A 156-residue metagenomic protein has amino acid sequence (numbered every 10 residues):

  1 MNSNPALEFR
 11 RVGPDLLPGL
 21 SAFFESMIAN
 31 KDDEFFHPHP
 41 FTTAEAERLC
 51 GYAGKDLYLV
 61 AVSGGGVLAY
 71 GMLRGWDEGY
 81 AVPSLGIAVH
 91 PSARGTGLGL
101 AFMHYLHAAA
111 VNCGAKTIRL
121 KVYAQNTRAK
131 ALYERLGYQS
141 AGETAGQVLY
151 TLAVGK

Functional and structural regions predicted by a protein language model:
M1-S3: Short acidic N-proximal helix/loop "leader" segments that mark the beginning of a domain or an inter-domain linker
A6-E8: Extreme N-terminal starter segment of soluble prokaryotic enzymes
R11-D15, A22-H90, A109, G155: Acetyl-CoA-dependent GNAT
V60, R94, Y105, R128-A129 (+1 more regions): Catalytic cores of nucleotide-enabled group-transfer and carboxylate-activating enzymes in metabolic and assembly-line
V82, M103, A110-K121: Conserved GNAT acetyl-CoA-binding A-motif
G86-R94, V122-Y123: A short, internal acetyl-CoA/4′-phosphopantetheine-binding micro-motif in the GNAT/acyltransferase core
V89, G95-A110, A131-R135: Conserved acetyl-CoA-binding loop-helix of GNAT-fold acetyltransferases
K116-K130, E134-K156: C-terminal "cap" of GNAT-fold acetyltransferases
